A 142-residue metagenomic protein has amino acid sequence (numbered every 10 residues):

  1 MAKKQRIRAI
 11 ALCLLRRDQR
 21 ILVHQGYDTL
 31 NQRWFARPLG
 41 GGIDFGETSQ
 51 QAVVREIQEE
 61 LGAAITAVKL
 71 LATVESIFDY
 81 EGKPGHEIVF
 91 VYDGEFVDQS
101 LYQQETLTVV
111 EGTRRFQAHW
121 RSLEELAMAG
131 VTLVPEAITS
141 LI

Functional and structural regions predicted by a protein language model:
M1-L22, G42, V68, D93: Conserved N-terminal beta-strand and adjoining loop/helix that marks the start of the Nudix/MutT-like hydrolase domain
K3-I7, F35, G82-I88, V110-R115: A generic structural micro-feature
Q5, N31, V74-D79: Short, solvent-exposed loop/turn segments at secondary-structure junctions
L15, V91-E95, W120-S122: Short, well-ordered beta-strand micro-motif
R20-E59: Conserved Nudix-box catalytic region and its N-terminal flanking loop in Nudix hydrolases and closely related
A64-T73: A short coil-to-beta-strand element that immediately follows conserved catalytic motifs
F78-E105: Active-site-adjacent beta-strand/loop module that shapes the phosphate/pyrophosphate-binding cleft
Q103-L141: NUDIX/MutT-family hydrolases
